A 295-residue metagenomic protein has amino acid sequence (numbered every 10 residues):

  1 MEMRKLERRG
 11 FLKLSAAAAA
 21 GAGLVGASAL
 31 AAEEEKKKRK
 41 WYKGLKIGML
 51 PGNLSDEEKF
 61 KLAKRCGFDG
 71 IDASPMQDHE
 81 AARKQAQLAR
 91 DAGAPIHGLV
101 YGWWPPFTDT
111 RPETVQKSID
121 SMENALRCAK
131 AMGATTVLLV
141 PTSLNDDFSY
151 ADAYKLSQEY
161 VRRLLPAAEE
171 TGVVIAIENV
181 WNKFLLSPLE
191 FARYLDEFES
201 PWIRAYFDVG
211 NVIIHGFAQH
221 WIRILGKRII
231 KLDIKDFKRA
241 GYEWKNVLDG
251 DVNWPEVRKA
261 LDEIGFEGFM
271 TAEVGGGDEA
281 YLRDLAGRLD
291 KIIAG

Functional and structural regions predicted by a protein language model:
E2-G44, M49, N53-K64, S187-I203 (+1 more regions): Histidine-acidic metal/acid-base catalytic patches
L14-G23, E35, D78, P95 (+2 more regions): Active-site acidic/histidine proton-transfer and metal-coordination neighborhood in alpha/beta enzyme cores
A63-D78, V100, W104: N-terminal substrate-binding region of glycoside hydrolase catalytic domains
D69, P95, T135, I230 (+1 more regions): Short acidic/polar active-site loop segments enriched in Thr and Asp
A73-A89, S143-F148: Glycine-rich, proline-tolerant flexible connector loops at the mouths of alpha/beta enzymes
E80-A92, M122-A131, F217-K227, K259: Short amphipathic alpha-helices and their capping/turn segments at secondary-structure boundaries
W103-F107, L144-N145, D236-E243: Conserved radical SAM core fold
